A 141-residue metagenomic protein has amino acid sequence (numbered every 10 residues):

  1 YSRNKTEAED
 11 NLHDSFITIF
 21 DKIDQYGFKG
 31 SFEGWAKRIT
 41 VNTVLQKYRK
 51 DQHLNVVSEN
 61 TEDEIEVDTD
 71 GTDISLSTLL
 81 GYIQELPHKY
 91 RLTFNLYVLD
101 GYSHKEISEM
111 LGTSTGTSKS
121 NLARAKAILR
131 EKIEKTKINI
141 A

Functional and structural regions predicted by a protein language model:
Y1-D14, T115, I138-A141: Short, charged helix-capping/linker segments at alpha-helix termini
Y1-K5, K22, I83, K132-K135: Amphipathic, Lys/Arg- and hydrophobic-enriched alpha-helical face
R3, H13-S31, K50-D51: Sigma70-family region 2
A8-I19, I39, I107, S118 (+1 more regions): Short, small-hydrophobic-rich alpha-helical interface motif
D24-F28, R38-S58, R124: Arg/Lys-rich amphipathic alpha helix in sigma70-family domain 2
Q46, Q52-G81, S103: Internal acidic/polar
T93-Y97: A short pre-motif secondary-structure segment
E109-G112, K126-A141: C-terminal edge and immediately downstream basic/flexible tail or linker adjoining helix-turn-helix-like DNA-binding
